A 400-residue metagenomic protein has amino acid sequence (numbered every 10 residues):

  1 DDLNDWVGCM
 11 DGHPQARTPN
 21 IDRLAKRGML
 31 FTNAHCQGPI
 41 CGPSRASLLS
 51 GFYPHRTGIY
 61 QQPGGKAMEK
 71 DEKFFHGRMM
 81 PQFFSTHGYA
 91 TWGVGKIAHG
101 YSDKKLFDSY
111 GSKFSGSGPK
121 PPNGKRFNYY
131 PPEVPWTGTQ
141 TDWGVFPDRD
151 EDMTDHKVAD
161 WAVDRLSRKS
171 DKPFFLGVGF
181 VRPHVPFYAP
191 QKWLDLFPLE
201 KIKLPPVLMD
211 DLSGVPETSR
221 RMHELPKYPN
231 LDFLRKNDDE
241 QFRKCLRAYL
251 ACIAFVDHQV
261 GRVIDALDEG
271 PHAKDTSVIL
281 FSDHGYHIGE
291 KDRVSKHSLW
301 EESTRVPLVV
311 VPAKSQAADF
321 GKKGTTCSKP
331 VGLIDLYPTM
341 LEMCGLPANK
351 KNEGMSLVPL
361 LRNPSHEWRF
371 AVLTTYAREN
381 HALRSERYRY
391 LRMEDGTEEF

Functional and structural regions predicted by a protein language model:
D2-E398: Formylglycine-dependent sulfatase
